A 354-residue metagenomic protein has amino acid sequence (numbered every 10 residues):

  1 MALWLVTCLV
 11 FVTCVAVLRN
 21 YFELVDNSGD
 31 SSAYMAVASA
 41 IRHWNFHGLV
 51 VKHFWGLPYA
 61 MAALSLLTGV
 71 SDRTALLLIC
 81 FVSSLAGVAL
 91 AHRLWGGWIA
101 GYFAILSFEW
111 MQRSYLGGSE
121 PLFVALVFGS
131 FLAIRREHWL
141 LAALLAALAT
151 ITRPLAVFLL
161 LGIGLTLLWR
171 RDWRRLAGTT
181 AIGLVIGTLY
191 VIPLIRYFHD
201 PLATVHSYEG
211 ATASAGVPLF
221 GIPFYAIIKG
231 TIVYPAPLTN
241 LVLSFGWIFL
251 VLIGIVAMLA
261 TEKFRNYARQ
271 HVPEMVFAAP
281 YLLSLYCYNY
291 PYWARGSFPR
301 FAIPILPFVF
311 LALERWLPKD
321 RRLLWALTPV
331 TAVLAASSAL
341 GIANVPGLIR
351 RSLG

Functional and structural regions predicted by a protein language model:
C14-R19, E23-N27, A33, D172-L259 (+1 more regions): Membrane-lumen/periplasm interface segments of specific transmembrane helices in polyprenyl phosphate-linked
D30-V70, P304: Short hydrophobic/aromatic helix or loop-helix immediately within or flanking a transmembrane segment in polytopic
V51, W55-Y59, L67-A86, R113 (+1 more regions): Loop-to-helix entry region of an early transmembrane alpha helix in multi-pass inner-membrane enzymes
A63, A75-W98, I255-K263: Transmembrane-helix motifs of polytopic, lipid-linked glycan transferases
A86, L90, L106, L122-L141 (+3 more regions): Specific aromatic-rich, kink-prone transmembrane helix
I99-E109, L116, F128, A146-T150: Short helix- or helix-capping micro-motifs that position conserved polar/aromatic residues at function-defining sites
Y115-L122, F298: Short acidic/glycine- and proline-prone juxtamembrane loop motifs at membrane-interface regions of multi-pass membrane
W139, L159-L184: Perimembrane helix-loop-helix junctions
